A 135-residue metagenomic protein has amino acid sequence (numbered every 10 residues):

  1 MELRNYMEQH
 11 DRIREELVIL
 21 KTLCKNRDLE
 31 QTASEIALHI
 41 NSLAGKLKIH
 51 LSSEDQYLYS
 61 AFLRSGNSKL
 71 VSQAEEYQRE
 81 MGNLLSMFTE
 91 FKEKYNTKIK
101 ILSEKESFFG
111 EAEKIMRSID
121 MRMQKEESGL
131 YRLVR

Functional and structural regions predicted by a protein language model:
M1-R135: Small-residue-biased structural context
